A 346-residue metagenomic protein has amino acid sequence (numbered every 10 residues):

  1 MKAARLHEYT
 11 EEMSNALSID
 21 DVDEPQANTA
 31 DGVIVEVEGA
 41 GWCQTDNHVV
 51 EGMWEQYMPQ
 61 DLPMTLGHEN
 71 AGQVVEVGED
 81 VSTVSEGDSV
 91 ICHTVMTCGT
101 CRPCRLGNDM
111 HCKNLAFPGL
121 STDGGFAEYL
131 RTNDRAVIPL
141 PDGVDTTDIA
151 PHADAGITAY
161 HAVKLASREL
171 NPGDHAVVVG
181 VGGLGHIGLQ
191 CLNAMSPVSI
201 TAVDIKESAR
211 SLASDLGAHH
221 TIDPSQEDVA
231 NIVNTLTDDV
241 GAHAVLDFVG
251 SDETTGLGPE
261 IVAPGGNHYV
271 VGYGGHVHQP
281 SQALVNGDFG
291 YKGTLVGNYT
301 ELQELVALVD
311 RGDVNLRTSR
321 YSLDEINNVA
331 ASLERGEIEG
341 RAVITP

Functional and structural regions predicted by a protein language model:
M1-A3, D31, E36, G256-E260 (+1 more regions): C-terminal hydrophobic helical "lid"/dimerization subdomain of Rossmann-like NAD(P)H-dependent oxidoreductases
D23-G41, W54-R102, A136, P141-V144: Glycine-rich beta-strand-centered segment in the early N-terminal region that forms part of a ligand/cofactor-binding
E24-P25, D61-G67, P118-T122, E128 (+1 more regions): Short Gly/Pro-enriched turn/cap motifs at secondary-structure boundaries
P59, M96-V179: NAD(P)H dinucleotide-binding glycine-rich loop of Rossmann-like/cofactor-binding domains, especially the beta1-alpha1
D142-E227, N231: Mid-domain Rossmann-like dinucleotide-binding core that forms the NAD(H)/NADP(H) cofactor-binding site
L236-A244: A glycine-rich helix->loop->beta "capping" turn within Rossmann-like NAD(P)(H)-dependent oxidoreductase domains
V249-N315, P346: Glycine-rich phosphate-binding loop and adjacent beta-alpha segment of Rossmann(oid) nucleotide-cofactor-binding
